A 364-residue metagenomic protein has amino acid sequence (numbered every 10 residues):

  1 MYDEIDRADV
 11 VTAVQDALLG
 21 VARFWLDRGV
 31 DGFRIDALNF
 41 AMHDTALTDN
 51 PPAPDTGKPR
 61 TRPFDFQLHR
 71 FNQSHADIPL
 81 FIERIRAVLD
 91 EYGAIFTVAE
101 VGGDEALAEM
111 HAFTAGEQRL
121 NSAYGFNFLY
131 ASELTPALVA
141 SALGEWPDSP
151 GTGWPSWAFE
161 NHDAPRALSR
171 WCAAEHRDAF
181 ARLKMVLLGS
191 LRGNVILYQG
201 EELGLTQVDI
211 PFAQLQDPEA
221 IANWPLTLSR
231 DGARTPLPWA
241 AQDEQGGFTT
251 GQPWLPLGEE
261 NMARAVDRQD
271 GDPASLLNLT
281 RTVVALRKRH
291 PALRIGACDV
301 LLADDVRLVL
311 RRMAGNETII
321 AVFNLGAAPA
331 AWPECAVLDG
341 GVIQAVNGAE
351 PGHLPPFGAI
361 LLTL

Functional and structural regions predicted by a protein language model:
M1-C335, D339-G340, A345-L364: Active-site and adjacent substrate-binding regions of carbohydrate-active enzymes
